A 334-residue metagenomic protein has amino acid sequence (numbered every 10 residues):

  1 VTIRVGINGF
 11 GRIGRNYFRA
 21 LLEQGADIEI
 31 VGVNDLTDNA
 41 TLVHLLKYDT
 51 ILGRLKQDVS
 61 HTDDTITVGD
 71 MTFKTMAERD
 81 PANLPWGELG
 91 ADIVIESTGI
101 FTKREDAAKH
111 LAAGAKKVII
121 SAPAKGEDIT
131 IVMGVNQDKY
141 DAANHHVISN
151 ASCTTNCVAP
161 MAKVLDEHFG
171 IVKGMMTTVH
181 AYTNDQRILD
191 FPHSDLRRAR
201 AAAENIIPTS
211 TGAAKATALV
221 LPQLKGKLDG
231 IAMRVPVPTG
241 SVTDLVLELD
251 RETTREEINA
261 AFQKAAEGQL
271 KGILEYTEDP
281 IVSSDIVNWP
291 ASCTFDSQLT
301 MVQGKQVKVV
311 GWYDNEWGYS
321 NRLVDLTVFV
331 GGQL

Functional and structural regions predicted by a protein language model:
V1-A199, M301, D325, Q333-L334: N-terminal Rossmann-like NAD(P) cofactor-binding subdomain of oxidoreductases, focused on the glycine-rich
F10, G14, K103, A151-T154 (+8 more regions): Generic structural signal for well-ordered, non-membrane alpha-helical segments in soluble metabolic enzymes
F18, A108, A159-D166, T177 (+7 more regions): Predominant activation on well-ordered alpha-helical scaffold segments within soluble catalytic domains
I66, I131-M133, V147, L189 (+5 more regions): Short clusters of hydrophobic/aromatic residues that line enzyme substrate/ligand-binding pockets
T98, F169, L221-P222, L249 (+1 more regions): A broad structural signal for alpha-helix termini and local helix breaks/kinks
I129, E204, T243: Small-molecule pocket liners
E167, I171-P238: Acidic, glycine-rich segments within the central catalytic cores of soluble metabolic enzymes that bind/position
G230, V242, V246-L334: C-terminal active-site/capping subdomain that shapes the small-molecule cofactor and substrate pocket of enzyme
